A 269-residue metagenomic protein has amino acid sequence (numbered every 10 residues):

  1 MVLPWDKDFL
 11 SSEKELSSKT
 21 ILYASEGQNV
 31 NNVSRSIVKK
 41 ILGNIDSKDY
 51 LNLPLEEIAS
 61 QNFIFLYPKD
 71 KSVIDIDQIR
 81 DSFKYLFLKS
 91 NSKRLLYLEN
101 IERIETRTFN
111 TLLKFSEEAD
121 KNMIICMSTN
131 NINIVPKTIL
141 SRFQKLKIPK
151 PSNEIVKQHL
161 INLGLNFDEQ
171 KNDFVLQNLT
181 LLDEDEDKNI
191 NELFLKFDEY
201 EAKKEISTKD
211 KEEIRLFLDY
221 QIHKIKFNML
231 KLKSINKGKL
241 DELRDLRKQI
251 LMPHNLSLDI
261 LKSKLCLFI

Functional and structural regions predicted by a protein language model:
M1-E57, K121-I124, T129-I269: Charged, glycine-rich active-site and insertion segments that engage polyanionic ligands
D8-E13, V73-L95, R103, R107-N110 (+1 more regions): Conserved alpha-helical scaffold flanking the Walker A/P-loop in AAA+ ATPase domains
Y23-A24, F65-D70: A short hydrophobic beta-strand->loop->alpha-helix junction that borders the nucleotide-binding pocket of P-loop NTPases
I58-I64: Conserved substrate/cofactor phosphate-moiety recognition/catalytic segment in nucleotide-dependent phosphotransferases
L95-E99, L112, M123-T129: Structural recognition of the conserved hydrophobic beta-strand(s) that form the central parallel beta-sheet of P-loop
N100-I104, I132: Conserved Walker B
S116-E118: Substrate-engagement module of ASCE P-loop NTPases
